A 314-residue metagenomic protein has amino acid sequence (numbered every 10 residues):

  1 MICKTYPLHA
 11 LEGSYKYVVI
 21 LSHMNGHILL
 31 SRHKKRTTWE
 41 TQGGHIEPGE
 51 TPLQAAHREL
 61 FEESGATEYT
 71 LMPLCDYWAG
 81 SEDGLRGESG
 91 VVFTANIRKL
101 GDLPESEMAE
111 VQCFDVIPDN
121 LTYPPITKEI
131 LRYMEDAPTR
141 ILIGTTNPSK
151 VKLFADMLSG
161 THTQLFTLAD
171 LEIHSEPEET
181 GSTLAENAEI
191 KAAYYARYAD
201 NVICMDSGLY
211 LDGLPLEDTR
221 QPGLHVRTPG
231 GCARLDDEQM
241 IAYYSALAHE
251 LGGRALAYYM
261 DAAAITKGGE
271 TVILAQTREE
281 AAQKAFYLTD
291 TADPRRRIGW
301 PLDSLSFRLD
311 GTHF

Functional and structural regions predicted by a protein language model:
M1-V19: Acidic, metal-coordinating catalytic segment for phosphate/diphosphate chemistry, firing primarily on the Nudix
Y15-V19, E88-V92, M260: Short hydrophobic/aromatic beta-strand or adjacent loop that forms the aromatic wall/cage of a ligand/substrate-binding
S22, L30, A95, C113 (+1 more regions): Conserved hydrophobic "DFG−1" position in protein kinase catalytic cores
H23-E62, H225: Conserved Nudix-box catalytic region and its N-terminal flanking loop in Nudix hydrolases and closely related
K34-R36, A109-Q112, Q276-A285: Short, solvent-exposed aromatic-acidic interface loops
I46-T70, Y77-I130: Unchanged
T67-D76, V202-C204, A255: A short coil-to-beta-strand element that immediately follows conserved catalytic motifs
T139-L142, S149-M157, T161-F166, D170-F314: Anionic-ligand binding patches
